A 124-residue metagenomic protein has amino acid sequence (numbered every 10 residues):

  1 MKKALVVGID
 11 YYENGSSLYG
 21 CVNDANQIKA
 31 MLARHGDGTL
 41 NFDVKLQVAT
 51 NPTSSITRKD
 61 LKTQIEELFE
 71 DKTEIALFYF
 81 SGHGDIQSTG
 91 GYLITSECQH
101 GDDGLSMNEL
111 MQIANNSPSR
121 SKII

Functional and structural regions predicted by a protein language model:
M1-K2, R34-T39, L77, S106-Q112 (+1 more regions): Short C-terminal domain-edge/linker segments immediately following a structured domain
M1-K2, V6, N23-Q27, Y79: Domain-scale, conserved, charged regions that form catalytic cores and adjacent regulatory/interaction surfaces
M1-S17: Short glycine-rich His-centered loop
K3, Y11, I65-G101, I113-I124: Active-site microenvironments of hydrolase-like enzyme catalytic domains
G8-I9, L18, L32, K122-I124: Active-site-proximal C-terminal subdomain of hydrolase catalytic domains
Y12-A30, D103: Glycine- and acidic-residue-enriched helix-capping/strand-helix junction motifs
G20-N23, T39, A49, T53-I56 (+2 more regions): A short, glycine/acidic-enriched catalytic loop
A25, K29-I75: Functional beta-strand-loop-alpha-helix junction segments that form "active/interaction loops" within catalytic
